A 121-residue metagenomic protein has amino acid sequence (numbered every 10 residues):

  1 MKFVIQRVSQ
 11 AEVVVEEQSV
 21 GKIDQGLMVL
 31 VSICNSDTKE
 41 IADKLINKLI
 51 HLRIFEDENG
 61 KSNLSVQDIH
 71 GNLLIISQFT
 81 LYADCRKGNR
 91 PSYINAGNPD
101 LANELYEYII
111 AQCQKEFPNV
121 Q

Functional and structural regions predicted by a protein language model:
M1-G88, E104-Q121: N-terminal, polar/charged subdomain of small-to-medium soluble alpha/beta proteins
R86-L101: A charged helix-plus-loop insertion that forms the helical arch/lid used to bind and gate nucleic-acid substrates
